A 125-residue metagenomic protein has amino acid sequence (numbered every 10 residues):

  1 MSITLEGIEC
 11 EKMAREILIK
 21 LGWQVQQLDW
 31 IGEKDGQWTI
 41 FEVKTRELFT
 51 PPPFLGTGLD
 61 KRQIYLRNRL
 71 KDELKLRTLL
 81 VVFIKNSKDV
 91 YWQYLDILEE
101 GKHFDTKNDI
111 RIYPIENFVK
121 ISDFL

Functional and structural regions predicted by a protein language model:
M1-Q27: Acidic-basic catalytic patches of nuclease active cores, encompassing PD-(D/E)XK and other metal-cofactor nuclease
E11, E42, Q63: Acidic-residue sensor for enzyme active/binding pockets
R15, I64-K71: Short amphipathic alpha-helical segments and helix-helix/interface helices
L18, W30-G32, G36-T50: Conserved catalytic cores of phosphodiester-cleaving nucleases, focusing on short active-site segments
L21, E33, L70-L74: Alpha-helix C-cap/termination motif
R46-R67: Mg2+/Mn2+-dependent nuclease catalytic core
N68-I97: Nucleic-acid nuclease catalytic cores
D89-L125: Intrinsically disordered, low-complexity terminal regions enriched in charged/polar residues
